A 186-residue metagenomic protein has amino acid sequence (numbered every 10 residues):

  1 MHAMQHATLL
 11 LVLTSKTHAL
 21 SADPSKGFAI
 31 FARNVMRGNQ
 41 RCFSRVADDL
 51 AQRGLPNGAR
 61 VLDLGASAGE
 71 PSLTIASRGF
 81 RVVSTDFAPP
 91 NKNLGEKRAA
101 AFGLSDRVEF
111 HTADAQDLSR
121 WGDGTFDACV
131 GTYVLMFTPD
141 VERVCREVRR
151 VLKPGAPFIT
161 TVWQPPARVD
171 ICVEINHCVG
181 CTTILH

Functional and structural regions predicted by a protein language model:
L10-V12, A19: N-terminal chloroplast transit peptides
T17-P56, E70-T74, N91-L94, R98-F102: Conserved class I S-adenosyl-L-methionine
G54, A100-D106, C181-L185: Short helix-capping segments at alpha-helix termini
R60-L118: Class I SAM-dependent methyltransferase SAM/SAH-binding core
Q116-C129: A short acidic, Gly/Pro-enriched loop at the edge of an enzyme's catalytic core that lines a small-molecule cofactor
A128-V141, Q164: A short SAM/SAH-binding and catalytic strip from SAM-dependent methyltransferases
E142-P157: A short glycine-rich, Lys/Arg-flanked "PGG" loop and its adjoining helix->strand segment in the class I
P157-I184: Conserved class I S-adenosyl-L-methionine
